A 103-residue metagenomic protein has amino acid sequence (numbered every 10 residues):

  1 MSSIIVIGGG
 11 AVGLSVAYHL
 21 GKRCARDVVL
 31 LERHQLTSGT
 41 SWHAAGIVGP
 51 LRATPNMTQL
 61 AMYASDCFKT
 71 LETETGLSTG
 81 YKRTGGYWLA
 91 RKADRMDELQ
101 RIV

Functional and structural regions predicted by a protein language model:
M1-S2, A25-R26, T84: Short coil/turn connectors at secondary-structure junctions
M1-V12, V29: Beta1/beta-strand and adjacent pyrophosphate-binding region of the FAD-binding site in flavoprotein oxidoreductases
V6-I7, H19, Q35, L51: N-terminal transmembrane alpha-helices
I7-G10, E32, A44, R83-G85: A secondary-structure boundary/capping signal
G13, T37, R95: Glycine-rich nucleotide phosphate-binding loop and flanking beta-alpha elements of Rossmann-like dinucleotide-binding
G21-W42: Glycine-rich FAD pyrophosphate-binding loop
G46-V103: Dinucleotide-binding Rossmann-like beta1-alpha1 core, especially the glycine-rich loop that anchors the ADP
